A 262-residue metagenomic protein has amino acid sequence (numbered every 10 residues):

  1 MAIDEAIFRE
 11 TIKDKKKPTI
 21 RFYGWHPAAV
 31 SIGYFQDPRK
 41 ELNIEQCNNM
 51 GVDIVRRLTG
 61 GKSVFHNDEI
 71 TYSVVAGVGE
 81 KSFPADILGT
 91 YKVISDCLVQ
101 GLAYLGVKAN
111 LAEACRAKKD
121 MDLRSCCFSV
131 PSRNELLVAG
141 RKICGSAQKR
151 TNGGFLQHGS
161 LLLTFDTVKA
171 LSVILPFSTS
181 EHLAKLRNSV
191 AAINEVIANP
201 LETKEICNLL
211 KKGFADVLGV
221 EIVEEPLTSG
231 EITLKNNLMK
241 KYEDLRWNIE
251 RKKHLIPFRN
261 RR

Functional and structural regions predicted by a protein language model:
M1-E45, N49, D53-R57, C127 (+1 more regions): Active-site loop/lid in soluble adenylation, ligation, and acyl-transfer enzymes
Y23-G24, V64-F65, L137, L162: Well-ordered beta-strand positions
W25-P27, N49, F65-E69, P131 (+1 more regions): Short connector loops at helix/strand junctions that flank enzyme active sites, especially segments positioning acidic
W25-P38, T71-V78, D96-Q100: Extended cationic-aromatic binding surfaces that line active-site or macromolecule-binding grooves and engage
I32, M50, T59-G60, A139 (+2 more regions): Short glycine-rich loop/turn motifs that provide flexible caps or phosphate-binding loops at active sites
D37, V64-F65, K149: Short, electropositive, low-hydrophobicity segments enriched in small/polar residues
I44-F83, L209: A glycine-rich, hydrophobic loop/mini-helix early in the fold
V78, S82-G213, L245, I249-R262: Catalytic beta-strand/loop module used to bind and position nucleotide/cofactor moieties in cofactor-attachment
